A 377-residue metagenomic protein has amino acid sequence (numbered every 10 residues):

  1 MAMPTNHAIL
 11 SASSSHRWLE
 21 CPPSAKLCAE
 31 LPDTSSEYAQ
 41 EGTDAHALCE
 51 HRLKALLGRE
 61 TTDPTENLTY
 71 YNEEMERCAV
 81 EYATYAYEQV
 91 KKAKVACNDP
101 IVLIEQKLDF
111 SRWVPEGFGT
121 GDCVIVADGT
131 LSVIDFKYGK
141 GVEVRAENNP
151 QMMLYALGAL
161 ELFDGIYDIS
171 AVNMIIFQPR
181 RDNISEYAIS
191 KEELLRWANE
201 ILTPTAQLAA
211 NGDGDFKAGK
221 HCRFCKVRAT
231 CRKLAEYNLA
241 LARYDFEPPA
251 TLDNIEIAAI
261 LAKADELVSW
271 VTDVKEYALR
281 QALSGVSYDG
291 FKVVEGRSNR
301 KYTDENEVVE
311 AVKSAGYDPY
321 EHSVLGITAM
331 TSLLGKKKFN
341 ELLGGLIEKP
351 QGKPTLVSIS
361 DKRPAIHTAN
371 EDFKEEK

Functional and structural regions predicted by a protein language model:
M1-L131, A171-N173, A264: Metal-dependent nuclease catalytic cores that hydrolyze phosphodiester bonds in DNA/RNA, characterized by
T34, Y38, E143-R145, D253: Alpha-helix N-cap/helix-initiation motif
Q40, N98-Q207: Mg2+/Mn2+-dependent nuclease catalytic core
L53-L57, Y138-G141, A156-D164, Q207-A210 (+5 more regions): Hydrophobic/aromatic-lined pockets within catalytic cores
T65-E74, H221, R228, L279-N306: Charge-rich, acidic-biased intrinsically disordered regions
N173, N199-D265, N370-K377: Short, charged, low-complexity amphipathic alpha-helix
R243-S298: Contiguous, amphipathic alpha-helical segments that mediate oligomerization or scaffolding in large protein assemblies
V286-K377: Charged, polyampholytic interaction/assembly segments that form long, compositionally biased interfaces
